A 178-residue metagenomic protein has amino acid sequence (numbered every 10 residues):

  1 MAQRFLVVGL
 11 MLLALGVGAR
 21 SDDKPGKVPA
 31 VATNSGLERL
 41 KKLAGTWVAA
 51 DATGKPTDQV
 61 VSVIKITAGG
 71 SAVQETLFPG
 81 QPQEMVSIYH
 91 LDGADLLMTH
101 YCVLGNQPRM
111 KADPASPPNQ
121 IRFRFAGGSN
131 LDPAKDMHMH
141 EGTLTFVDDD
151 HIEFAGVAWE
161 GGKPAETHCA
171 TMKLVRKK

Functional and structural regions predicted by a protein language model:
M1-V7: Bacterial N-terminal signal peptides that target proteins for export
M11-G18: Hydrophobic h-region of N-terminal signal peptides that target proteins for export in Gram-negative bacteria
D22-K178: Hydrophobic small-molecule pocket/channel-lining residues, especially in calycin-type beta-barrels
